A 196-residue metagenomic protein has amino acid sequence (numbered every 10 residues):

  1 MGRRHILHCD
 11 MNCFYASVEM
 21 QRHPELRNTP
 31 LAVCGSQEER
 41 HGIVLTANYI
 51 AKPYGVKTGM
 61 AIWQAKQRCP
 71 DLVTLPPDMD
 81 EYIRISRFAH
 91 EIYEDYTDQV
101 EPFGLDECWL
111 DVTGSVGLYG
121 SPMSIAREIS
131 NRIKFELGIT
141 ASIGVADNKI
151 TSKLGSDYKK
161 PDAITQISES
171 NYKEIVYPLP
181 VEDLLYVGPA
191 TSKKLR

Functional and structural regions predicted by a protein language model:
M1-L105, W109, V116: Residues that scaffold, gate, or flank divalent-cation-dependent active/transport sites
D10, D106, I143, Y177-R196: Helix-hairpin-helix
N12-C13, Y49, A146-K149, A190: Alpha-helix/helix-capping structural signal
Y82-I85, P122-A126, V187: Hydrophobic (often cysteine-bearing) scaffold residues that line and stabilize catalytic clefts of nucleotide/cofactor
T113, T151, K193-R196: Short hydrophobic alpha-helical segments that form membrane-spanning helices or hydrophobic packing faces of helical
S121-D183: Long, highly charged, low-complexity intrinsically disordered interaction regions that mediate electrostatic DNA/RNA
